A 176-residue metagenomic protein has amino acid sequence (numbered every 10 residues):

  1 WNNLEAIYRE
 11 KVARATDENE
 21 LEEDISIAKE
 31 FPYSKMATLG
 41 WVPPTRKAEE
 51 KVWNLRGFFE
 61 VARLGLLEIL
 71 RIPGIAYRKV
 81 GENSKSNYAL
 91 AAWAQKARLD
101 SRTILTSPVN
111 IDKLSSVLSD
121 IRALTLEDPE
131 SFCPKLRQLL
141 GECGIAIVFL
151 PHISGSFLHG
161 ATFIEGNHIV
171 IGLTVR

Functional and structural regions predicted by a protein language model:
W1-W41: Short amphipathic recognition helices of helix-turn-helix/homeodomain-type DNA-binding modules
K35, L55-F58, L139: Residues within well-ordered alpha helices
L39, F59-A62, C143: Residues at alpha-helix termini
P44, E50-I69, P73-A76: Extended, domain-scale alpha-helical bundle/helix-rich regions
R46, E50, V109-D112: Alpha-helix boundary/N-cap detector
I72-R176: Conserved binding/catalytic microenvironments
